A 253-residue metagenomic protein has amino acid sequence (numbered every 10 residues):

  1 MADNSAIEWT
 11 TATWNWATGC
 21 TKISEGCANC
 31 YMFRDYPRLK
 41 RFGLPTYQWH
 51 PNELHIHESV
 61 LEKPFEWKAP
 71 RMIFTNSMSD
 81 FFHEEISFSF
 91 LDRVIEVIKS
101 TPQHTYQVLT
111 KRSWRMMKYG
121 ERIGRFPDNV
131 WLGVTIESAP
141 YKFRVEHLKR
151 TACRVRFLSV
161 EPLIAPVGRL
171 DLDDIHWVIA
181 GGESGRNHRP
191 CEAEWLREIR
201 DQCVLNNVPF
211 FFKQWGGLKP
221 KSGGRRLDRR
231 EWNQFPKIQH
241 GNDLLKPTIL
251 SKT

Functional and structural regions predicted by a protein language model:
M1-M72, D80: N-terminal [4Fe-4S]-dependent radical SAM core
M1-T18, K22, L39-F42, I164 (+1 more regions): Auxiliary Fe-S-binding modules of radical SAM enzymes
T10-T13, T18-T21, T46, T75 (+7 more regions): Residue-identity detector for threonine
F33-Y36, W114, R154, G216: A very general structural signal that marks isolated residues within well-ordered alpha-helical segments
I56-F211: Conserved AdoMet/S-adenosylmethionine-binding subsite of the radical SAM
